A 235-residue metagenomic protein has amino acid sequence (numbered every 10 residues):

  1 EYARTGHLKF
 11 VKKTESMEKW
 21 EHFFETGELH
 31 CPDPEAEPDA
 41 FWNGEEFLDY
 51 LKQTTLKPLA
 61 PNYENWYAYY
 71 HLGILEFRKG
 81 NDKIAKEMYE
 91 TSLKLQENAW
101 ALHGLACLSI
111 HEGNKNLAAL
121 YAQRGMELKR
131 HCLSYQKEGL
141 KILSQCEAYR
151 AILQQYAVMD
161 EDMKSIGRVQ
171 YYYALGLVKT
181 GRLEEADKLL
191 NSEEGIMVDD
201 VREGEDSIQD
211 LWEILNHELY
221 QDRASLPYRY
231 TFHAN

Functional and structural regions predicted by a protein language model:
E1-T54, E161-N235: Eukaryotic alpha-helical solenoid repeat scaffolds
L48-D49, D82, K115, Y149 (+1 more regions): TPR-repeat structural position
T55-L56, Y89, A122, Y156 (+1 more regions): Hydrophobic/aromatic packing residues within the alpha-helices of TPR/SEL1-like helical repeat arrays
Y63, Q96-E97, R130, K164 (+1 more regions): Short coil turns that delineate tetratricopeptide repeat
Y67-H71, W100-L105, S134-G139, G167-Y172 (+1 more regions): Alpha-solenoid helical repeat scaffolds
